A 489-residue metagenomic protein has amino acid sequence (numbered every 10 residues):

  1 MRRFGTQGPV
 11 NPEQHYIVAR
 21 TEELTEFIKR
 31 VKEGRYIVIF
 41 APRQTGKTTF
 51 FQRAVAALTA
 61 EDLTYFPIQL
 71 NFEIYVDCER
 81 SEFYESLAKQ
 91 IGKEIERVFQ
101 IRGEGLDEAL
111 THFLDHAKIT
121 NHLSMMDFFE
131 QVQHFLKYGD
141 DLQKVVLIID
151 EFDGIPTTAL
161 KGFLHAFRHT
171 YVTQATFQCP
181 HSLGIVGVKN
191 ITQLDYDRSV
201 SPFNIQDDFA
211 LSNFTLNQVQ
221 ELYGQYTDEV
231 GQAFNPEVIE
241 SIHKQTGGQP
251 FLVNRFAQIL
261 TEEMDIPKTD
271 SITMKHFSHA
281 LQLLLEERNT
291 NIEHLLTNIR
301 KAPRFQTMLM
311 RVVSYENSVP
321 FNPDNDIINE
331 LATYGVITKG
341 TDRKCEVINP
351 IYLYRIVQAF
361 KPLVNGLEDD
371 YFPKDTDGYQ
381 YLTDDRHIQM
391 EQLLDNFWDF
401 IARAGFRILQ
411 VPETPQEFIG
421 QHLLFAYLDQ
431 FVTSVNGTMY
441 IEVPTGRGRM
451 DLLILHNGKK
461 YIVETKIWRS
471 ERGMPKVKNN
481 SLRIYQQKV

Functional and structural regions predicted by a protein language model:
M1-T45, T49-A60, E130-Y138, F400-A404: Walker A/P-loop-proximal flanking segment of P-loop NTPase domains
Q7-P9, Q143-V146, G154-Q245, I259 (+2 more regions): The catalytic "switch" region of P-loop NTPases
A60-D77: Conserved catalytic segments around the Walker B and adjacent sensor/switch elements of P-loop NTPase domains
E94-I149, G154-G162, V172-P180: Mid-core helix/loop region of P-loop NTP-binding domains shared across ATPases and GTPases
G224-E240, K244-Y334, G340-T341, D369-Q380: Winged-helix-like regulatory helical subdomains adjacent to P-loop NTPase cores
Y352-D385: Short, amphipathic alpha-helical interaction segments positioned at domain boundaries
N396-M439: Acidic-basic catalytic patches of nuclease active cores, encompassing PD-(D/E)XK and other metal-cofactor nuclease
T433-G458: Active-site metal-binding core of divalent-cation-utilizing nuclease and nuclease-like domains
